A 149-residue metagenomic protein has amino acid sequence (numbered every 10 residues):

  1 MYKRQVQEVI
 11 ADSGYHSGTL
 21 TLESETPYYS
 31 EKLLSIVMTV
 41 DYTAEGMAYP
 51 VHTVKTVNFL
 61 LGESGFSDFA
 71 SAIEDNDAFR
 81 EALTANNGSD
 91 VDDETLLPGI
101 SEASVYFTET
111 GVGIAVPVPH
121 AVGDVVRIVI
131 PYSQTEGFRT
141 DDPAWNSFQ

Functional and structural regions predicted by a protein language model:
K3-L33, V40-T43, V116-V122, R127-Q149: Active-site acidic/histidine clusters and adjacent loop/turn architecture that either coordinate catalytic ions
S17-G18, S24, F69, T95-L97: Homeobox/homeodomain signature
L20-T21, D41, P50-K55, P98-S101 (+1 more regions): Short, surface-exposed coil-to-beta transition loops
T26, T56-N58, E102-S104: Short, surface-exposed charged micro-motifs
L33-E45, P50-S89: Long, charged/polar, surface-exposed segments that mediate recognition or autoinhibition
S71-E136, T140-Q149: Short aromatic loop motif centered on NTY/YTY
